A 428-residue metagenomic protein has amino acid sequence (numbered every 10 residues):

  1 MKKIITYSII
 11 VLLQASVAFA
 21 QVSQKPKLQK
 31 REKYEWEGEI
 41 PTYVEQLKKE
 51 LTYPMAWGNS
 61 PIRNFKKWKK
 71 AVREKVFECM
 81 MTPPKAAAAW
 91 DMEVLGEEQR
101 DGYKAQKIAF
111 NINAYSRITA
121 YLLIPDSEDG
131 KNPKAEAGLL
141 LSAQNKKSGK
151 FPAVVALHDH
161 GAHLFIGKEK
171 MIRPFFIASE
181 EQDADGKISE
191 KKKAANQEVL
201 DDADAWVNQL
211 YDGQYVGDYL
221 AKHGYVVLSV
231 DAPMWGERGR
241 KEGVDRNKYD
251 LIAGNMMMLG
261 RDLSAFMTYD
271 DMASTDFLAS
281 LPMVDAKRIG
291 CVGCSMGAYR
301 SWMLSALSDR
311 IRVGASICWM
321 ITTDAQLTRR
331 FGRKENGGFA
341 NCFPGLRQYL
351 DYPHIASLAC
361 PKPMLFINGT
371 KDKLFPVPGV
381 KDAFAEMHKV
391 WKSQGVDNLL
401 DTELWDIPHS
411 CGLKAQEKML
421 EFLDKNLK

Functional and structural regions predicted by a protein language model:
Q21-E78, T82: N-terminal pre-domain segments of enzymes
P83-D129, K146-G149: N-terminal cap/lid segment of alpha/beta-hydrolase-fold proteins
G149-K150, A156-Y269, S274, A279-S280 (+1 more regions): Cap/lid segment of the alpha/beta-hydrolase catalytic domain
L251-M258, A273, V313-A356, P376 (+2 more regions): Mobile cap/lid helix-loop segments that gate and shape the active-site cleft of serine hydrolases
M283-G293: Alpha/beta-hydrolase fold nucleophile elbow
G293-G297, S301: Gly/Ala-rich beta-loop-alpha elbow adjacent to hydrolase catalytic centers
F366-N368: Short beta-strand/loop motif that positions the catalytic acidic residue of the alpha/beta-hydrolase fold
A385-K428: C-terminal catalytic histidine-bearing segment of alpha/beta-hydrolase fold enzymes
